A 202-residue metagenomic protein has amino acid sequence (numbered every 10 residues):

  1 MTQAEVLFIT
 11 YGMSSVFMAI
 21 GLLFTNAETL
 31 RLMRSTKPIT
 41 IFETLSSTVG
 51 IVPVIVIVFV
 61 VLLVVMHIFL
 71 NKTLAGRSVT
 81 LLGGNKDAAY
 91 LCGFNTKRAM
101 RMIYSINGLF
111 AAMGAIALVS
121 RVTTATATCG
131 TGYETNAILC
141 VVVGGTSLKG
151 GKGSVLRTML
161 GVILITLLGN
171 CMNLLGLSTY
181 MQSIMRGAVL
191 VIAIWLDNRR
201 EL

Functional and structural regions predicted by a protein language model:
M1-Q3, L148-L156, R200-L202: Membrane-helix interface "capping/anchor" motifs
M1-T2, T73, F94, G153 (+1 more regions): Membrane-helix interface residues
T2-K72, A99-M102, V122-G130: Transmembrane helix-bundle core of multi-pass membrane transporters and related energy-transducing complexes
M13-L22, V56-H67, N107-G114, V141-T146 (+2 more regions): Hydrophobic core segments of alpha-helical transmembrane domains in multi-pass membrane transport and ion-translocation
V64-Y104: Membrane-helix/interface signature in polytopic inner-membrane proteins
G84, Y90-R98, L168-L202: Cytosolic-side transmembrane-helix boundaries in multi-pass membrane proteins
Y90, N95-V119, T135: Transmembrane alpha-helices
S105, A111, R121-G187: Transmembrane alpha-helical segments in multi-pass inner-membrane proteins
